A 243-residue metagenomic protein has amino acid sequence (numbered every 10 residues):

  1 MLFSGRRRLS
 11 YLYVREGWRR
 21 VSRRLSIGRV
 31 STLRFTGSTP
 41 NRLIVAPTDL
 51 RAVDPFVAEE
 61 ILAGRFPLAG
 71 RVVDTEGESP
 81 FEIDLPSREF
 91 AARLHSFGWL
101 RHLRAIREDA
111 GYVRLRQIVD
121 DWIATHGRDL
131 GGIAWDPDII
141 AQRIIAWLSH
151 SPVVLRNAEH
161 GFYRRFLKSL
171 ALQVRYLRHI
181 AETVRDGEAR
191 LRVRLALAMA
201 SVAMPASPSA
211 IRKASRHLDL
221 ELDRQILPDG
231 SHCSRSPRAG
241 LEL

Functional and structural regions predicted by a protein language model:
M1-E76: Extreme N-terminal leader/anchor segments
G64-F81, F90-L94, R116-I118: Short alpha-helical hairpin
E78-E82, A124-G127: Short glycine/proline-rich turn/loop motifs
R88-L243: Aromatic-lined, polymer-binding surfaces characteristic of secreted/periplasmic polysaccharide-degrading enzymes
